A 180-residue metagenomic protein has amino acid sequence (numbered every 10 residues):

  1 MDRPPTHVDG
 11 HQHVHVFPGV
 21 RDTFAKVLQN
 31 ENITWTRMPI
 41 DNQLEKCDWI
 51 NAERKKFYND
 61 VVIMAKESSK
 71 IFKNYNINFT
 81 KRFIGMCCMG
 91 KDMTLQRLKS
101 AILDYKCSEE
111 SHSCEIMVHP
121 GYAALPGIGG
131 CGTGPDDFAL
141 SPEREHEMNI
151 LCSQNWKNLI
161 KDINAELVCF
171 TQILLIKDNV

Functional and structural regions predicted by a protein language model:
M1-H7, G19-V180: Terminal accessory/targeting
D9-Q12, F17: Active-site histidine-anchored catalytic micro-motif
